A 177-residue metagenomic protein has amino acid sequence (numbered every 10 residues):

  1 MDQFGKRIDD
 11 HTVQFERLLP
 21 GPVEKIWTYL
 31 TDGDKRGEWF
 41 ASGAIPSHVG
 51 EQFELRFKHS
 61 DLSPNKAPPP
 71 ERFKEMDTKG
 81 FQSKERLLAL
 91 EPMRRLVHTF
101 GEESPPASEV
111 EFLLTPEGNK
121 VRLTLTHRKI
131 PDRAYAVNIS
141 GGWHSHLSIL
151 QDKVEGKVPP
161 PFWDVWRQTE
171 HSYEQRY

Functional and structural regions predicted by a protein language model:
M1-R7: A detector for short, charged/polar N-terminal pre-domain segments
R7, F73-K79, E117-Y177: Terminal "cap-and-tail" regions of soluble proteins that handle hydrophobic small molecules
V13-L19: Short, well-ordered beta-strand elements within core beta-sheets of diverse protein domains
Q14, D34-G80, D164-Q168: Short beta-edge strand/loop motif at the mouth of beta-sheet-based domains
V23, G33, L147: Short amphipathic alpha-helical/adjacent loop interface patches that line ligand and macromolecule-binding sites
Y29-L30, L90: Conserved catalytic core of Hanks-type protein kinase domains
D61-I130: Hydrophobic-ligand binding "helix-grip"
